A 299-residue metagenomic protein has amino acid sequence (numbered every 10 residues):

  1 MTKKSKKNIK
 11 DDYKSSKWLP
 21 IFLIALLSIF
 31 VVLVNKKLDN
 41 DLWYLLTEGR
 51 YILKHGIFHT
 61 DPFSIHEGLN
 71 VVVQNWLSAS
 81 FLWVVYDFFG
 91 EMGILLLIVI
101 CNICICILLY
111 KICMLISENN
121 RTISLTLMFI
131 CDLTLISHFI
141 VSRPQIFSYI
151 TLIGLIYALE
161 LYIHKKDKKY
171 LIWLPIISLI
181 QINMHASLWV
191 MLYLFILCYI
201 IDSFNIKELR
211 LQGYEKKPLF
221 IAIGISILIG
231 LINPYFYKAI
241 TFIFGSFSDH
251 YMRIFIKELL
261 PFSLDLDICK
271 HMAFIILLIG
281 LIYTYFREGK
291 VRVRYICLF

Functional and structural regions predicted by a protein language model:
M1-V31: Start-transfer (signal-anchor) and selected internal transmembrane alpha helices of multi-pass inner/ER membrane
I29, L135, Y170-A186, I196 (+2 more regions): Membrane-interface alpha helices of multi-pass inner-membrane proteins
D41, L53, F58, E67 (+1 more regions): Transmembrane catalytic cores of multi-pass membrane glycosyltransferases and polysaccharide-assembly enzymes
H66-M92, L96, I100: Short hydrophobic/aromatic helix or loop-helix immediately within or flanking a transmembrane segment in polytopic
L109-T134: Transmembrane-helix signature of polytopic, membrane-embedded enzymes that assemble or transfer cell-envelope glycans
F139-F147: Short acidic/glycine- and proline-prone juxtamembrane loop motifs at membrane-interface regions of multi-pass membrane
L155-Y170, F274-R287: Membrane-interface transmembrane helices that cradle and orient dolichyl/undecaprenyl
L161-L179, K217-I221, V293-L298: Short hydrophobic alpha-helices at membrane interfaces in multi-pass membrane enzymes
